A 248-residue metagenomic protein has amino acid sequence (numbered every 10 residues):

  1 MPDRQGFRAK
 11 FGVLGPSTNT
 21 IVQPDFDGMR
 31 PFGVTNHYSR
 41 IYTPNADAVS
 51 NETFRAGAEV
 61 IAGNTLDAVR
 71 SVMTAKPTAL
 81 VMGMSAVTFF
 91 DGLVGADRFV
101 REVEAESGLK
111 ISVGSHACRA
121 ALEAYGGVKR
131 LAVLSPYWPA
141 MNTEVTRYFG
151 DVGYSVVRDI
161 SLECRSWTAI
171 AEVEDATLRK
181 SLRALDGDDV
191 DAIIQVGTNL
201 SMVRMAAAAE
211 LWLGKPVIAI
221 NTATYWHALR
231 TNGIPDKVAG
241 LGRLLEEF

Functional and structural regions predicted by a protein language model:
M1-L66, L134-E174: N-terminal glycine-rich anion-binding loop in soluble enzyme alpha/beta folds
G12, T78-G83, A132-S135, V190-G197: Periplasmic-binding protein-like
V60-T74, T177-V190: Short, well-structured alpha-helical segments in soluble
T65, V69-S112: Glycine/small-residue-rich loop that forms an oxyanion/phosphate-binding "nest" at active or ligand-binding sites
M82, I111-S115, R158-D159, I194-Q195 (+1 more regions): General beta-strand structural signal in soluble alpha/beta enzymes
F99-R165, L245-E246: Conserved beta-alpha
C164-W167, K215-K237: Short, flexible loop segments at boundaries between secondary-structure elements
R179-W212, T224-Y225: Hydrophobic alpha-helical
